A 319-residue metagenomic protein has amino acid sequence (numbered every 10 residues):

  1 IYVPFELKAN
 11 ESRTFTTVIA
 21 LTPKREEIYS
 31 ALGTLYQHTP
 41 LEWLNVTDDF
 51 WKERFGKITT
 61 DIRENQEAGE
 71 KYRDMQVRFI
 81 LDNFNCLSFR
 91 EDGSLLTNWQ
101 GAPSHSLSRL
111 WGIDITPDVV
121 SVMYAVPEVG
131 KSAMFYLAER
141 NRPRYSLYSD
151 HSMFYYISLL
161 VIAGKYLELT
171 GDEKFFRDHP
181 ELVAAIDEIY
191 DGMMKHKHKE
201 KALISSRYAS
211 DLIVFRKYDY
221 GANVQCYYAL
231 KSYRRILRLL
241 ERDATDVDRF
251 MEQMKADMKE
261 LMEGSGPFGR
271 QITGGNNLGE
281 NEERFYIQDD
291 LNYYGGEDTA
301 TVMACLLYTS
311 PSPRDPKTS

Functional and structural regions predicted by a protein language model:
I1-L107: Acidic/polar, glycine-enriched structural segments that form the non-catalytic walls/loops of the carbohydrate-binding
R13-T14, V18-G33, S149-F154, Y190-R249: The feature captures the catalytic groove of carbohydrate-active enzymes
E67-F84, F154, G164-Y220, R249-Q253 (+1 more regions): Active-site acid/base region of carbohydrate-active enzymes
F89-T97, S132-A138, H198-R207: Active-site-adjacent bridging/hinge elements
L96-I113, R144-Y156, S210-V224, T273-T301 (+2 more regions): Solvent-exposed loop and edge beta-strand segments that line ligand/cofactor-binding and catalytic clefts
L107-K199, Y220-N223, Y227: Aromatic-rich carbohydrate-recognition surfaces in CAZymes
K201-S205, F215-D219, Q225-L307: Catalytic cores of carbohydrate-active enzymes
Y308-R314: Conserved small/polar residues in nucleotide/adenosyl-binding loops
